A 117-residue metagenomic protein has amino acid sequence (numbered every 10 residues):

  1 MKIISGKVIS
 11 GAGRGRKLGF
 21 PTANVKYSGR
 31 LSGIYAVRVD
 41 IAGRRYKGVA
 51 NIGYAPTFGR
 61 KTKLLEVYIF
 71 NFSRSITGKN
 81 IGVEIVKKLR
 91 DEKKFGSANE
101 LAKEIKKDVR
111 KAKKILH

Functional and structural regions predicted by a protein language model:
K2-H117: Phosphate/ribose-recognition catalytic cores of enzymes acting on nucleotide-derived substrates
